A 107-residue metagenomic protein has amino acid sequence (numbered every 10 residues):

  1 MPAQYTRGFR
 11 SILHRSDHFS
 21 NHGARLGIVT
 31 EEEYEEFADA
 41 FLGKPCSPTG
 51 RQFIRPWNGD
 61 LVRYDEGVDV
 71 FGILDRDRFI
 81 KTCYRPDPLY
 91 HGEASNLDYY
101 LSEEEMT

Functional and structural regions predicted by a protein language model:
M1-G59: Compact soluble domain cores
S16-S20, G67, D77, D98: Intrinsic disorder/low-complexity detector
G43-K44, V62-R63, P88, E105: Short alpha-helical interface elements
Q52-R76: Basic/aromatic recognition patch in beta-strand/loop cores that engages polyanionic ligands
F71-T107: A short, surface-exposed interaction/processing loop segment used at functional sites
